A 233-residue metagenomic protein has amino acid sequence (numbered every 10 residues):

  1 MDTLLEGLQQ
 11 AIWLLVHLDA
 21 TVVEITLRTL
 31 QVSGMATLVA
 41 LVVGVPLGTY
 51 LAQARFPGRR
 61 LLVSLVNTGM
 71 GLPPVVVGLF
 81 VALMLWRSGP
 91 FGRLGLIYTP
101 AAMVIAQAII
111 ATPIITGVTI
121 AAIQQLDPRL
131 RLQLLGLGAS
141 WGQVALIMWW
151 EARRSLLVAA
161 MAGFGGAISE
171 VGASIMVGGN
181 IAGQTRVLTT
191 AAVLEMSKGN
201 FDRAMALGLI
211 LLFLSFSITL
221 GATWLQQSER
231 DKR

Functional and structural regions predicted by a protein language model:
M1-Q9, F56-R59, G221-R233: Transmembrane alpha-helical segments of polytopic membrane transport and secretion proteins
T3-W13, A20, V77-A108, G178-I181: Membrane-interfacial helix termini and adjacent extracytoplasmic/periplasmic loops of multi-pass transporters
L15-H17, T21, V177-F216, L220 (+1 more regions): Interhelical loop and adjacent transmembrane-helix boundary motif in polytopic membrane transport permeases
A20-L51, A160: Transmembrane alpha-helix signature in integral membrane proteins
V43, L47, V66-P74, L96-I120 (+4 more regions): Faces of alpha-helical transmembrane segments in polytopic inner-membrane proteins
L47-V81, R131: Cytoplasmic-entry segments and transmembrane alpha-helices of multi-pass inner-membrane transporters
P57-R60, L135-V158: Amphipathic cytosolic juxtamembrane alpha-helices at the membrane-cytosol interface of multi-pass membrane transporters
G117-L130, L135-G138, G142-I147, M205-R233: C-terminal transmembrane helix and the adjacent membrane-cytosol boundary/short C-terminal tail of inner/organellar
